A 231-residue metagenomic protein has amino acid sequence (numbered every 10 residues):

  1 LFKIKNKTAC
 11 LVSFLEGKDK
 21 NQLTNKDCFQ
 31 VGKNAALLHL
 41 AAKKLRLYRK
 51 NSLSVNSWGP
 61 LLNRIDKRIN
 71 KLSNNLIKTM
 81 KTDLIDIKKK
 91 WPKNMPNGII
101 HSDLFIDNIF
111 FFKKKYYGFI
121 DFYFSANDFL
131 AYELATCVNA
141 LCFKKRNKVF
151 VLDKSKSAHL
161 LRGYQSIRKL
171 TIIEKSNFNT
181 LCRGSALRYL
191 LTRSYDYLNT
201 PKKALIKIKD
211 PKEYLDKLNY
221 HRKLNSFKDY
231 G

Functional and structural regions predicted by a protein language model:
L1-F2, C10, G59-R64, I99-S102 (+1 more regions): Structured catalytic core of nucleotide-sugar glycosyltransferases
L1-Q30: Conserved structural core of kinase catalytic domains
C10-V12, L38, I100, L134 (+2 more regions): Generic structural signal for conserved hydrophobic packing positions in ordered secondary structure
N21-N75, N97, L205: A cross-family kinase active-site recognition segment
I85-Y132: Active-site acidic catalytic loop and adjacent metal/ATP-binding pocket of ATP-dependent phosphoryl transfer enzymes
A131-K169, G184-P201: Active-site activation/catalytic loop segments of kinase-like enzymes and analogous catalytic loops in related
I172-C182: All-alpha amphipathic helical-bundle segments outside canonical DNA-binding/catalytic cores that form hydrophobic
Y189-G231: ATP/Mg2+ or Mg2+-diphosphate-binding catalytic cores that bind nucleotide phosphates or diphosphates via glycine-rich
